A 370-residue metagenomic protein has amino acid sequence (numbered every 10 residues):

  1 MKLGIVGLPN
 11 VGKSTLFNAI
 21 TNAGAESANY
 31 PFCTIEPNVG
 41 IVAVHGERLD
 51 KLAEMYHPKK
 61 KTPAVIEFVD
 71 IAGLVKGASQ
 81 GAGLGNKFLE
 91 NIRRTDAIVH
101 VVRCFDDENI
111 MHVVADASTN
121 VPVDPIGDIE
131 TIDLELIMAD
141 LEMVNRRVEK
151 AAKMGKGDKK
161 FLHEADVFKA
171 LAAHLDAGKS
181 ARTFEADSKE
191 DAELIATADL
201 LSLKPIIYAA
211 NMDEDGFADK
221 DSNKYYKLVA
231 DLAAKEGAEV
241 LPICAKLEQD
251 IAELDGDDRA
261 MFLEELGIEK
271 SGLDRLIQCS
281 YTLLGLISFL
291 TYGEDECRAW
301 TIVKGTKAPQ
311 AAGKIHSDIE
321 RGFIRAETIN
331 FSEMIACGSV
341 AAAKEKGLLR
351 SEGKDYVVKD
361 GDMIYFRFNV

Functional and structural regions predicted by a protein language model:
M1-N120, I126, D133, V144-N145 (+1 more regions): Conserved G1/Walker A P-loop phosphate-binding module
K2-V6, V11, F17, N145 (+3 more regions): C-terminal-of-GTPase-core extension/linker across diverse P-loop GTPases
G40, N120, I132, K156-K160 (+1 more regions): A general boundary/transition motif marking the beginning of the first structured unit of a protein
G81, I137, S222: Short, conserved glycine- and acidic-residue-centered signature motifs in active-site or ligand-binding loops
L89-I98, V102, L136, A209-A210 (+3 more regions): Long, contiguous hydrophobic alpha-helical segments, chiefly transmembrane helices and signal peptides
